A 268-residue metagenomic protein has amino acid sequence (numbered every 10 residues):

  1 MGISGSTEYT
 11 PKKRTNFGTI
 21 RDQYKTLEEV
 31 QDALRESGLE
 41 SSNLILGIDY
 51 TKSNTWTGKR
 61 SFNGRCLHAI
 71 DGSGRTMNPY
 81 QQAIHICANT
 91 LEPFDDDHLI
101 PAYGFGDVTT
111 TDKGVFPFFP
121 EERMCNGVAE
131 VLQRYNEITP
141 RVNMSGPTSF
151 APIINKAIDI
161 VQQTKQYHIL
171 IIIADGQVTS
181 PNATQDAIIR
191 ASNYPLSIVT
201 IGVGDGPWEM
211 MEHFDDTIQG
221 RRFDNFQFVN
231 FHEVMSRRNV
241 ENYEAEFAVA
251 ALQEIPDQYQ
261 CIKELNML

Functional and structural regions predicted by a protein language model:
M1-L268: Acidic, low-complexity intrinsically disordered regions
